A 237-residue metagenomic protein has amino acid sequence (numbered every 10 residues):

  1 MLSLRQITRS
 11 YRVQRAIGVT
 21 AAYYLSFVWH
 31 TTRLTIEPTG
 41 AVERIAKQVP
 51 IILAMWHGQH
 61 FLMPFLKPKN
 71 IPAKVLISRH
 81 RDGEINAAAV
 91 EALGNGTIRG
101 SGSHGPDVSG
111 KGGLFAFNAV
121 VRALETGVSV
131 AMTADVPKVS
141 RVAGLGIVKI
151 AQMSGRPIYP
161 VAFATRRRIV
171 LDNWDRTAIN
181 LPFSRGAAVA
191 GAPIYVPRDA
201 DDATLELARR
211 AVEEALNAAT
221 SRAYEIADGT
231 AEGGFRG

Functional and structural regions predicted by a protein language model:
M1-I71, G94-G96, F115, L207 (+1 more regions): Membrane-anchoring hydrophobic helices of lipid-metabolizing enzymes
P50-I52, P72, G127-T133: Residue-level preference for the first positions of well-ordered beta-strands
H60, P137-V139, R166: Solvent-exposed loop/turn segments at secondary-structure junctions within structured extracellular/periplasmic domains
K74-R79: Short internal beta-strands
H80-T126: Conserved nucleotide-cofactor-binding alpha/beta core module
A116-S154: Catalytic-site beta-strand/loop segments enriched in glycine and acidic/polar residues
V142-D202: A cross-family acyltransferase "interaction/gating" segment
